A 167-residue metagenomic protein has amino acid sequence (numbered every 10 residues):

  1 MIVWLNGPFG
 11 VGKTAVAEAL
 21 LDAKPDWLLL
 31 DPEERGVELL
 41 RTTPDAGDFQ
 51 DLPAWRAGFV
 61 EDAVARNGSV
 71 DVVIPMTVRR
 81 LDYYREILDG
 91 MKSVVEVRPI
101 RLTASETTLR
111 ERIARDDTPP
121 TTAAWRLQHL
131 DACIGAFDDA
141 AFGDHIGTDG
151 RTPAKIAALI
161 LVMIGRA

Functional and structural regions predicted by a protein language model:
L5: Hydrophobic anchor at the beta1->P-loop junction of P-loop NTPases
P8: P-loop (Walker A) phosphate-binding loop of NTP-binding proteins
V11: ATP-binding Walker
T14: Walker A/P-loop
A17-E61: Conserved substrate/cofactor phosphate-moiety recognition/catalytic segment in nucleotide-dependent phosphotransferases
D51-L102: Glycine-rich phosphate-binding loop used to anchor ATP phosphates in small-molecule kinases, encompassing both
E106-I113: Switch/connector loops and helix/strand junctions flanking conserved nucleotide-binding motifs in nucleotide-processing
R115-L159, A167: Small-molecule kinase domains that catalyze NTP-dependent phosphoryl transfer to phosphate-bearing small molecules
